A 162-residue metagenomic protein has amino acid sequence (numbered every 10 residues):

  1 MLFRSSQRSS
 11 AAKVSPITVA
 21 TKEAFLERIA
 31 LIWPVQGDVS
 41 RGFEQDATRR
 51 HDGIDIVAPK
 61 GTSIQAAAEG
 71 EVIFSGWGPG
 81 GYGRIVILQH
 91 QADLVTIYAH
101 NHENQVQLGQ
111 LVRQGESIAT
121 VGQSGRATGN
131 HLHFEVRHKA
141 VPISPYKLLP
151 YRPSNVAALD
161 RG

Functional and structural regions predicted by a protein language model:
M1-L2: Short, small-residue-biased leader/transition segments that mark boundaries at the very start of proteins
S6-G83: Surface-exposed, glycine-biased beta-strand/turn segments
L31, V57, Q110, E135-G162: Acidic, glycine-rich catalytic/binding loops that coordinate metals and/or anionic ligands
R41, A58, F74, H100-E103 (+1 more regions): A residue-level detector for short acidic-glycine micro-motifs
R49, G80, V121-H133: Active-site loop architecture of trypsin-fold serine endopeptidases
I56, R84-L88, R113-G125: Short hydrophobic beta/alpha edge segments that flank linear recognition/processing sites
S63-I73, Q105-V121: Short, well-structured beta-strand-loop connectors
A67-Q105, N130, E135: Zn2+-dependent peptidoglycan hydrolase active-site motif and core
